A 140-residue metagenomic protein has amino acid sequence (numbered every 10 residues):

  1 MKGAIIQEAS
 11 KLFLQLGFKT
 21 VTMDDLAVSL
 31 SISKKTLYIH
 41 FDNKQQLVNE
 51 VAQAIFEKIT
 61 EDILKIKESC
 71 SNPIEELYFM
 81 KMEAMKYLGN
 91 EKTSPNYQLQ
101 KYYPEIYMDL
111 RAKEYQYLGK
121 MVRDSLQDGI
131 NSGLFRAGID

Functional and structural regions predicted by a protein language model:
A4, E8, L12-Q46, E50: Helix-turn-helix
E50, L64-E91: Hydrophobic alpha-helical connector segments
A52-T60: Short, basic, alpha-helical segments at the C-terminal edge of helix-turn-helix-like DNA-binding modules
T60-L64, Q127: Amphipathic alpha-helical segments within well-ordered protein domains
M85, G89-R123, N131-F135: Short secondary-structure transition hinges
A137-D140: Hydrophobic alpha-helical segments that form the core of small-molecule binding pockets and/or dimer interfaces
